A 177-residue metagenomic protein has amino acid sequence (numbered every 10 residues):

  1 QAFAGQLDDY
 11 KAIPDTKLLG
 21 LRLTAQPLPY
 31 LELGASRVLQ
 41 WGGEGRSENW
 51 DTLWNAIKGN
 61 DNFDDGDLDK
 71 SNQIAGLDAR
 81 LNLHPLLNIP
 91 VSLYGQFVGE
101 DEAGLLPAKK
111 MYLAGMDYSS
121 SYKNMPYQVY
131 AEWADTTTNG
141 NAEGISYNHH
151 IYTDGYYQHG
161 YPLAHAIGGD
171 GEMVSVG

Functional and structural regions predicted by a protein language model:
Q1-P162, I167-G171: Signature for the C-terminal beta-barrel architecture of outer-membrane proteins
S175-G177: C-terminal amphipathic "assembly/sorting" segment characterized by alternating charged and hydrophobic residues
